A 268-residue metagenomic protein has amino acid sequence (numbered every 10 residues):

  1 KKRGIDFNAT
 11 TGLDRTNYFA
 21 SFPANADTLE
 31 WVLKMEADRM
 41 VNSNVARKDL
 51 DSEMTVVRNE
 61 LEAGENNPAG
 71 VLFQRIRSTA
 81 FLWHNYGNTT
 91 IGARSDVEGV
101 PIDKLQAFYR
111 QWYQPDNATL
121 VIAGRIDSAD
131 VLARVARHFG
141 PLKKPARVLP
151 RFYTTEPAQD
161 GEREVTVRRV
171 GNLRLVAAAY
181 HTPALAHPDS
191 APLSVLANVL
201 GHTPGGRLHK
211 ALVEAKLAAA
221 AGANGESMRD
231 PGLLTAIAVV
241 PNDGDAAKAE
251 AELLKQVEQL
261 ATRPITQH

Functional and structural regions predicted by a protein language model:
K1, N44-E62, D127, A146-E162 (+3 more regions): Acidic/histidine-enriched alpha-helical segments
K1-D38, A69-S95, N117-A123, N172-A184 (+1 more regions): M16 family metallopeptidases and their MPP-like homologs
Y18, K34-M35, E60, S78-A118 (+4 more regions): Histidine-acidic residue clusters that define the catalytic metal-binding segment of zinc metallopeptidase domains
M54, A69, K104-H138: Non-catalytic, conformational "gating/processing" segments within enzyme and secreted inhibitor domains
L82, Y86, T90, T119-A184: An aromatic/glycine/proline-enriched structural segment found at the starts of mature extracellular/organellar domains
R110-W112, T155, V167-R168, G225-M228: Replace "in large, NTP-powered and nucleic-acid-processing enzymes" with "in large, NTP-powered factors and other
P188-V195, V213: PPIase-associated folding chaperone regions across multiple families
P192, L196, A249-E252: Short amphipathic alpha-helical coupling segments at ligand-binding clamshell hinges and other catalytic/signaling
